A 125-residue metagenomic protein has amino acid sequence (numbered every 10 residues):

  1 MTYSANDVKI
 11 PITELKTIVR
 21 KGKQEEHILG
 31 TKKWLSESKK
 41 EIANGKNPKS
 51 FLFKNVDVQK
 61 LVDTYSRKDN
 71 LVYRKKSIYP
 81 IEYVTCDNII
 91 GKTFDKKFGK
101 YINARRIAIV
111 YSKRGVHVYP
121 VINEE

Functional and structural regions predicted by a protein language model:
T2-E125: Functional cores of ribonucleases/endoribonucleases
